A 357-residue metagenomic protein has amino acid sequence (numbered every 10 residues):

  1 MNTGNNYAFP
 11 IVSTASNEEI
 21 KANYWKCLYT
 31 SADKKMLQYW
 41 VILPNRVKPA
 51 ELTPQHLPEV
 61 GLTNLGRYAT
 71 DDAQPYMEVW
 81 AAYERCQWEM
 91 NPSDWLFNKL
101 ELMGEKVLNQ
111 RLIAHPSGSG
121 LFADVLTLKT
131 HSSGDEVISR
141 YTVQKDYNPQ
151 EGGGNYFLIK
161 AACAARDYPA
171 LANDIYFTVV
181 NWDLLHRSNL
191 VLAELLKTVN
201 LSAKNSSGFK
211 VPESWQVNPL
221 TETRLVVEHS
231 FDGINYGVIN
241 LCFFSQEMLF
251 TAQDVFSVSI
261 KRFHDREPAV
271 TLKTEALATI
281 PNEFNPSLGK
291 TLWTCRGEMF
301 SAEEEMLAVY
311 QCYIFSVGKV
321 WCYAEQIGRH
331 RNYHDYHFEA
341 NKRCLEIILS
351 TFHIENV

Functional and structural regions predicted by a protein language model:
M1-V357: N-terminal targeting sequences that direct proteins away from the cytosol to non-cytosolic compartments
